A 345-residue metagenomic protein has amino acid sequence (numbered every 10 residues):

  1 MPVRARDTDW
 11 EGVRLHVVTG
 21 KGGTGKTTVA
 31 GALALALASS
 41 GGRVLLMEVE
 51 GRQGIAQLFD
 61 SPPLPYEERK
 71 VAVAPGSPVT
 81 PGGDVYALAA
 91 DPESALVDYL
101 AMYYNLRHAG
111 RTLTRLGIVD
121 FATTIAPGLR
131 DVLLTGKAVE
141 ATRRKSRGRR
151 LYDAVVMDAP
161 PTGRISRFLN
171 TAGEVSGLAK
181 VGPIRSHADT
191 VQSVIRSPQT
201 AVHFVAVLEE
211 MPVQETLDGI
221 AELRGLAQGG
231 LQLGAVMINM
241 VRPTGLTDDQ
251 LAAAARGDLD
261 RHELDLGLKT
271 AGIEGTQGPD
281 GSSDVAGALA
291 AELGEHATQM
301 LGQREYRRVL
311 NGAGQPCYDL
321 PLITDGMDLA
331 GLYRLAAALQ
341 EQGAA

Functional and structural regions predicted by a protein language model:
P2-R4, T8-D9, T24, T28-A32 (+4 more regions): Conserved catalytic-core segment of NTP-binding enzymes
H16-V17: Short hydrophobic/aromatic beta-strand immediately N-terminal to the Walker A/P-loop
G20: The Walker A (P-loop) glycine that initiates the GxxxxGKT/S ATP-binding motif of P-loop NTPases
L33-A34, P63, Y104, G219-R224 (+1 more regions): Short, solvent-exposed amphipathic alpha-helical segments in soluble enzyme and RNA/protein-processing domains
L35-R115: N-terminal phosphate/diphosphate-binding loop that engages ATP/GTP or pyrophosphate donors across diverse enzyme folds
E93-V97, F121-L129, V175-P183: Flexible beta-alpha connector loops of hexameric P-loop NTPases
D98-T142: ATP-hydrolysis module of ASCE/P-loop NTPase motor domains, specifically the Walker B Asp-Glu catalytic pair
R304, G312-A345: NTP-binding/hydrolysis catalytic cores, primarily Walker-type P-loop NTPases
